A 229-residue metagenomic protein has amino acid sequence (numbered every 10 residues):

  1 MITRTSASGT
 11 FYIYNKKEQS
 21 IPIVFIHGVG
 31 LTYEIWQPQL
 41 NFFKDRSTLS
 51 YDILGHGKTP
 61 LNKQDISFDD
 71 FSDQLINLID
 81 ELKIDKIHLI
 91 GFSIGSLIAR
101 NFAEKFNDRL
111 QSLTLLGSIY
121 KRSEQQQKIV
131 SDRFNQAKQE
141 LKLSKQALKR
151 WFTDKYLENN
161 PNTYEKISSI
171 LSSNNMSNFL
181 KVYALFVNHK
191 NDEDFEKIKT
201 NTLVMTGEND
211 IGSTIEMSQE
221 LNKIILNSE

Functional and structural regions predicted by a protein language model:
S8-P60, Q64, L78: Conserved HGGG/HGGXW glycine-rich cap/lid loop of the alpha/beta-hydrolase fold
D52, H88, Q111-T114, E196: Residue in the alpha/beta-hydrolase core beta-strand immediately N-terminal to the catalytic nucleophile
D69-I87: Conserved acidic catalytic loop of the alpha/beta-hydrolase fold
G91-G95, A99: Gly/Ala-rich beta-loop-alpha elbow adjacent to hydrolase catalytic centers
R100-K105, L110-E140, W151: Flexible "cap/lid" loop of the alpha/beta hydrolase fold
E124-K128, L141-E196: Conserved alpha/beta-hydrolase catalytic His-Asp/Glu region
I198, V204-T206, D210: Short beta-strand/loop motif that positions the catalytic acidic residue of the alpha/beta-hydrolase fold
T214-E229: Catalytic histidine neighborhood in serine/cysteine hydrolases with alpha/beta-hydrolase-type architecture
